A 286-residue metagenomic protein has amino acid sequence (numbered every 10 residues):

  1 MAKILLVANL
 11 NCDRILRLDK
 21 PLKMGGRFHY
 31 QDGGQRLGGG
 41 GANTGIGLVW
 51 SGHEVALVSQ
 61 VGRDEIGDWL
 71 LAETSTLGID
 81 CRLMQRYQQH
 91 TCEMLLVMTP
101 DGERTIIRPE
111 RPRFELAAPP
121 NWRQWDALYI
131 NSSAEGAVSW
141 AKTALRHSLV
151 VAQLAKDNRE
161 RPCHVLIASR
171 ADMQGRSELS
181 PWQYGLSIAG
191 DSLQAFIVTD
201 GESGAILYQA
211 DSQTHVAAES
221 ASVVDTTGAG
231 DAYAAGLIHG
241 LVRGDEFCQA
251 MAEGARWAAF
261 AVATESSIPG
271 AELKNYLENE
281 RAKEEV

Functional and structural regions predicted by a protein language model:
M1-L10, L71-R86, V97-T214: Ribokinase/PfkB-type carbohydrate-kinase core domain
M1-V58: Glycine-rich phosphate/adenosyl-contacting loop at the front of the ribokinase-like
I4, E178-V286: Conserved phosphate-binding/catalytic region of the ribokinase-like
I15-K20, D68-W69, A141-K142: Short, glycine/acidic-enriched capping/hinge loops at junctions between secondary-structure elements
F28, D32-G39, N43, E65 (+4 more regions): Residues at secondary-structure transition points
H53, I79, D245: Short phosphate-binding/catalytic loops that engage adenosine nucleotides
